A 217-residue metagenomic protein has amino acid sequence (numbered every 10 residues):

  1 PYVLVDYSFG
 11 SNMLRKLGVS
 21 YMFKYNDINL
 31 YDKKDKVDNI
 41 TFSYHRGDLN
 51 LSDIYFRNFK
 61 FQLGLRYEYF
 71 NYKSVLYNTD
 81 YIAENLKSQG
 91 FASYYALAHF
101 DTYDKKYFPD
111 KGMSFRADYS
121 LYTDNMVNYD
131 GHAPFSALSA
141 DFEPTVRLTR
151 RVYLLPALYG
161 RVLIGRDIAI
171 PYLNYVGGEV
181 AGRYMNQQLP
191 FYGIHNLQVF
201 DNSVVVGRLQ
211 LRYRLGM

Functional and structural regions predicted by a protein language model:
P1-Y95, E179-L189, L197-V205: Gram-negative/organellar outer-membrane beta-barrel architecture
Y94-H99, Y103-M217: C-terminal outer-membrane beta-barrel translocator/porin domains of Gram-negative envelope proteins and their
